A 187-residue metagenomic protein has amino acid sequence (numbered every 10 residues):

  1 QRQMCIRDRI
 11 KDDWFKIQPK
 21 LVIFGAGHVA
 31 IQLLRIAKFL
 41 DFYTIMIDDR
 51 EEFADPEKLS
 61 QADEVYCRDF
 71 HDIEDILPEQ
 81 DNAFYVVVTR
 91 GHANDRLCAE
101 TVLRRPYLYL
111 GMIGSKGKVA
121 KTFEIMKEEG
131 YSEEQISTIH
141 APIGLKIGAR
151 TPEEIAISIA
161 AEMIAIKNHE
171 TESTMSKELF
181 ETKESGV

Functional and structural regions predicted by a protein language model:
Q1-I6: Short, small-residue-biased leader/transition segments that mark boundaries at the very start of proteins
R9, D13-R50: Glycine-rich adenosine-cofactor-binding loop
G27-H28, H92-A93, G117: Residue-level detector of alpha-helix initiation sites
I47, F84-R90, E100-I125: ADP-ribose/adenylate-binding Rossmann-like module
F53-A62: Short loop/helix-cap segments at secondary-structure boundaries that form the rim of catalytic
D63-D69: Conserved SAM-binding strand-loop segment of SAM-dependent methyltransferases
H71-D81: Short amphipathic alpha-helix with an adjacent loop that forms part of the alpha/beta core around
I113-V187: Adenosine-phosphate binding glycine-rich loop
